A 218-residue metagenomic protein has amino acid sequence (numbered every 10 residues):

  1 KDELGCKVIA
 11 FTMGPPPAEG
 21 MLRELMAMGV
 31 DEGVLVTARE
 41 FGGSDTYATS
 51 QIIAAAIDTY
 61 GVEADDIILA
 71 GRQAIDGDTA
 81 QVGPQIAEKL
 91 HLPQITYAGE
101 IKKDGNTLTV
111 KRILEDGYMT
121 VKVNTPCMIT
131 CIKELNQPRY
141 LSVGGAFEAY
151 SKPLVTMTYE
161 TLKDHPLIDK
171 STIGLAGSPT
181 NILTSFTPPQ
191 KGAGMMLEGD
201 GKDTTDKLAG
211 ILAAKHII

Functional and structural regions predicted by a protein language model:
K1-I218: N-terminal glycine-rich FAD/FM-binding segment characteristic of electron-transfer flavoproteins
